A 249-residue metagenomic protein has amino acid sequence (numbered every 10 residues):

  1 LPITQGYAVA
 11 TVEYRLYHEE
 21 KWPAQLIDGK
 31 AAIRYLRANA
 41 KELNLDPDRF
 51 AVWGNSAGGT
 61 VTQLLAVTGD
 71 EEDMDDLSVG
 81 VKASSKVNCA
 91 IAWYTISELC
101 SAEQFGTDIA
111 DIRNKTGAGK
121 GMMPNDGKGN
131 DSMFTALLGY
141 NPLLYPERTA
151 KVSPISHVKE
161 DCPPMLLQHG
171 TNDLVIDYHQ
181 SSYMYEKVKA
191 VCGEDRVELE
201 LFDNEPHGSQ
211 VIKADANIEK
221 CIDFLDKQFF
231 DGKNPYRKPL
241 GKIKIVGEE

Functional and structural regions predicted by a protein language model:
L1-T11: Short amphipathic alpha-helix adjacent to the substrate-entry channel of hydrolases
A10-P47, V211-N217: Catalytic nucleophile-loop/oxyanion-hole region of alpha/beta-hydrolase and closely related hydrolase-like folds
A31-D111, K227: Primarily recognizes the serine-hydrolase "nucleophile elbow" in alpha/beta-hydrolase and SGNH/GDSL folds
A66, T107-H157: Mobile cap/lid helix-loop segments that gate and shape the active-site cleft of serine hydrolases
E98-L99, N172-D177, G208: Acidic catalytic loop of the alpha/beta-hydrolase fold
A150, L174-Y183: Conserved alpha/beta-hydrolase "acid-adjacent" motif
D161, L166-H169, D173: Short beta-strand/loop motif that positions the catalytic acidic residue of the alpha/beta-hydrolase fold
K189-H207: Catalytic histidine neighborhood in serine/cysteine hydrolases with alpha/beta-hydrolase-type architecture
